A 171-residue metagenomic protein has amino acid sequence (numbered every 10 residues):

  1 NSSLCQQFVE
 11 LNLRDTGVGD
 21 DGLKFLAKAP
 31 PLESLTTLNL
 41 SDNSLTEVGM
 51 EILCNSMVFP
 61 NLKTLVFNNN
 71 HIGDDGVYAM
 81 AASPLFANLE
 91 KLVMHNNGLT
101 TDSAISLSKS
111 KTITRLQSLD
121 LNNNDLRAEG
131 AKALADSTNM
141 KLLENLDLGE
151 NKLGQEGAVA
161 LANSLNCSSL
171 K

Functional and structural regions predicted by a protein language model:
N1, G19-K28, E47-N55, G73-A82 (+3 more regions): Leucine-rich repeat
N1-L23, L35-T36: LRR N-terminal entry segment and analogous cap-like coil->beta motifs
S3-Q6, P30-E33, M57-P60, P84-A87 (+3 more regions): Inter-repeat linker/turn residues at the boundaries of leucine-rich repeats
V9-L13, L35-L40, L62-F67, L89-M94 (+3 more regions): Conserved hydrophobic beta-strand positions in leucine-rich repeat
G17, L35-T37, E47, T101-D102 (+2 more regions): N-terminal compositionally biased, intrinsically disordered segments and leader/signal-like regions
